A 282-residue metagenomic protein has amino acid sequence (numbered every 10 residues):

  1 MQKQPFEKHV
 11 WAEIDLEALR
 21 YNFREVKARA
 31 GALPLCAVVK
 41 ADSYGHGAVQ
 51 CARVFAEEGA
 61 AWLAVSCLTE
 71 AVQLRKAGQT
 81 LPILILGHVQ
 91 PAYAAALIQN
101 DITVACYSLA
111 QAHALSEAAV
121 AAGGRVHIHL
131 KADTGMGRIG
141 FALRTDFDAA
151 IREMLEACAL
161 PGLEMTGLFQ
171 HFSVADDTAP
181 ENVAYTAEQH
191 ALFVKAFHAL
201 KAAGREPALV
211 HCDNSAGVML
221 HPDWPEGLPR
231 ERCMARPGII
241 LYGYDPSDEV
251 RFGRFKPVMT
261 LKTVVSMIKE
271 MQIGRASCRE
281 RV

Functional and structural regions predicted by a protein language model:
M1-T103, L109, S116-E117, R125 (+1 more regions): A charged N-terminal "starter" segment
E7, A41-E58, H113, E117-A118 (+3 more regions): Active-site loop/helix belt of alpha/beta enzymes
L63, T103-V104, V210, A235: Short, well-ordered beta-strand core segments
C67, S108-L109, A132, I239: Short secondary-structure boundary segments
G87, S108, G238, K269: Residues at the C-termini of beta-strands that transition into short coil/loop
I102, S173-D177, C278: A broad detector of the eukaryotic-type serine/threonine protein kinase catalytic domain
I273-V282: Residue-level detector of conserved catalytic or cofactor/ligand-binding positions in enzyme active sites
